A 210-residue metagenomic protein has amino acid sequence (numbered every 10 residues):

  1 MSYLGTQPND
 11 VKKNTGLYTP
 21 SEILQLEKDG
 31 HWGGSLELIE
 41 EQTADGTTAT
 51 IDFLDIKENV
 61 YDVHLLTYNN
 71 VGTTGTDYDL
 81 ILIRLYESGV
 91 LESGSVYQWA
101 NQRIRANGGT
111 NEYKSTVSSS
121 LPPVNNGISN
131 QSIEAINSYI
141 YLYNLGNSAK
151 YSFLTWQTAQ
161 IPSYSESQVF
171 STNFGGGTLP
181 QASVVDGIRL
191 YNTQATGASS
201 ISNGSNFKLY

Functional and structural regions predicted by a protein language model:
S2-Y210: Surface-exposed molecular-recognition determinants
